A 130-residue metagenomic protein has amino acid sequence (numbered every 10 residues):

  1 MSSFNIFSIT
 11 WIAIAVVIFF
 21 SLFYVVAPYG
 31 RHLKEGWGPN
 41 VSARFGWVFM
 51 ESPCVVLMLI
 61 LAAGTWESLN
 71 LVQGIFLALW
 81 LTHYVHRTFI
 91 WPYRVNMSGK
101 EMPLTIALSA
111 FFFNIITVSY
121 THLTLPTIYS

Functional and structural regions predicted by a protein language model:
M1-H86, I90-L108: Membrane-helix and juxtamembrane interface regions of eukaryotic multi-pass membrane proteins
R94, N114, Y129: Functionally constrained cores in energy, signaling, and assembly domains
N114-L123: Hydrophobic alpha-helical transmembrane segments in multi-pass integral membrane proteins
H122-S130: Single conserved hydrophobic/aromatic residue that forms the stacking wall/gate of nucleotide- or nucleobase-binding
